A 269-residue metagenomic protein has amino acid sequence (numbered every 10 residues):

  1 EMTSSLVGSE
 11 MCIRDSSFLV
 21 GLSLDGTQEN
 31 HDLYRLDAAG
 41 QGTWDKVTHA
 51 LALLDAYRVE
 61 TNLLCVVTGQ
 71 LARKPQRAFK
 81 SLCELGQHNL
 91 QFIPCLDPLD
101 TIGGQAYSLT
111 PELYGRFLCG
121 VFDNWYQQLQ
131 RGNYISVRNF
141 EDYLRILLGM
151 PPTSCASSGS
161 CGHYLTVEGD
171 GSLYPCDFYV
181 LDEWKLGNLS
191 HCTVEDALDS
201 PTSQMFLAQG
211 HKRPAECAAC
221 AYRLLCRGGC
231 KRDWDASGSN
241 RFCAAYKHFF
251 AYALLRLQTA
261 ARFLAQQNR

Functional and structural regions predicted by a protein language model:
E1-E10: Single conserved hydrophobic/aromatic residue that forms the stacking wall/gate of nucleotide- or nucleobase-binding
E10-Q28, Q87-D97: Non-cysteine beta-strand/loop elements that form the S-adenosyl-L-methionine
L33, D37-D45, A52-S160, T166 (+1 more regions): Radical SAM enzyme [4Fe-4S]-AdoMet core and its adjacent flexible, acidic and glycine-rich loops/tails across
V180-R269: Flexible mid-to-C-terminal extensions adjoining Fe-S/redox cofactors in radical SAM and related proteins
